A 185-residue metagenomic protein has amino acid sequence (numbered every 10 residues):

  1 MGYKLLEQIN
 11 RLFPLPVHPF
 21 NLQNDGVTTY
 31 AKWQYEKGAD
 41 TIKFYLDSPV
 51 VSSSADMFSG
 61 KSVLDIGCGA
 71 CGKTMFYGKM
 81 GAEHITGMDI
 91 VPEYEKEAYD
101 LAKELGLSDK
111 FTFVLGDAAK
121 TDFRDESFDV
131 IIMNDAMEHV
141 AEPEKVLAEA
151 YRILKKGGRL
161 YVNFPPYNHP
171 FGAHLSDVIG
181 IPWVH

Functional and structural regions predicted by a protein language model:
M1-R124, V130, L147: Conserved N-terminal segment of class I S-adenosyl-L-methionine
M75, E97, E142-P143, F171-A173: Short glycine-/acidic-enriched loop or helix-start segments at secondary-structure transitions that form or flank
M80, A148-A150, D177-I181: Glycine-rich, phosphate-binding/catalytic loops in enzymes
M133-A136: A short beta-strand submotif of the Rossmann-like class I SAM-dependent methyltransferase core that lines
H139: Histidine-centered divalent metal-coordination motifs
E144-K156: A short glycine-rich, Lys/Arg-flanked "PGG" loop and its adjoining helix->strand segment in the class I
Y161-H185: Conserved class I S-adenosyl-L-methionine
